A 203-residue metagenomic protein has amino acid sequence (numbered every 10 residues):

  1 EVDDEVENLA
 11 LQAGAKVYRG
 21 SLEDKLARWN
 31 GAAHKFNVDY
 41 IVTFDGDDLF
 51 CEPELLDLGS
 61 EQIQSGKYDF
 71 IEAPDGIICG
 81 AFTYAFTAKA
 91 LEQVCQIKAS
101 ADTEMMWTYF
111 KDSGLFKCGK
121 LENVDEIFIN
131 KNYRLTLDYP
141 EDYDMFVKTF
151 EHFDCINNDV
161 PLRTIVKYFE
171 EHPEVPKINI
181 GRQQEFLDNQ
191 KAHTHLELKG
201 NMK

Functional and structural regions predicted by a protein language model:
E1-N37: Conserved N-terminal catalytic core of the sugar/cofactor nucleotidyltransferase
K16, D69, K117-G119: Conserved beta-strand segments of alpha/beta enzyme cores
G31, D48, E52-I77: Conserved donor-nucleotide/metal-binding helix-loop-beta segment in metal-dependent transferases, i.e., the alpha-helix
V38, A81-C95, P140-D144: Conserved nucleotide-sugar donor-binding and metal-coordinating catalytic region shared by glycosyltransferases
I41-V42: Short aromatic/hydrophobic "clamp" motif used to bind/position activated sugar donors
L58-D69, F86-D102, Y109-D112: Basic phosphate/pyrophosphate-binding loop/patch that engages nucleotide-derived ligands
I71-T83, F128-N130: A recurrent flexible, glycine/aromatic-enriched loop bordering the glycosyltransferase active site that acts as
Y109-K203: Conserved alpha/beta core of the MobA/IspD/sugar-nucleotide pyrophosphorylase nucleotidyltransferase superfamily
